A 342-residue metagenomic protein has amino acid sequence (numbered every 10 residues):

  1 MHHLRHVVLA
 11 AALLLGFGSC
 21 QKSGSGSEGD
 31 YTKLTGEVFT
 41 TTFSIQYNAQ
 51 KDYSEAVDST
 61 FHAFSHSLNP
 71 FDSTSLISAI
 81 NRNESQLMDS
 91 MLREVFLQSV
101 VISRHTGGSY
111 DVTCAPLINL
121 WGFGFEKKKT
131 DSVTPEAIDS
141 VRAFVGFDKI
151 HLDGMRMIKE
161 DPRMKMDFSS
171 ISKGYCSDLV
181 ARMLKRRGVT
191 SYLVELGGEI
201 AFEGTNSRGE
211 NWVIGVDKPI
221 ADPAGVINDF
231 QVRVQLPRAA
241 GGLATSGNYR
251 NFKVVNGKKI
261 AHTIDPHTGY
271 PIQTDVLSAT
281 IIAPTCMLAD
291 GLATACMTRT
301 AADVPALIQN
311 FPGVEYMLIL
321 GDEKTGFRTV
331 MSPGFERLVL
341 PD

Functional and structural regions predicted by a protein language model:
H2-H6, F17-D342: Mature catalytic core of soluble alpha/beta enzymes
L9-L14: Hydrophobic helical h-region of N-terminal Sec-dependent signal peptides in bacterial secretory/periplasmic proteins
